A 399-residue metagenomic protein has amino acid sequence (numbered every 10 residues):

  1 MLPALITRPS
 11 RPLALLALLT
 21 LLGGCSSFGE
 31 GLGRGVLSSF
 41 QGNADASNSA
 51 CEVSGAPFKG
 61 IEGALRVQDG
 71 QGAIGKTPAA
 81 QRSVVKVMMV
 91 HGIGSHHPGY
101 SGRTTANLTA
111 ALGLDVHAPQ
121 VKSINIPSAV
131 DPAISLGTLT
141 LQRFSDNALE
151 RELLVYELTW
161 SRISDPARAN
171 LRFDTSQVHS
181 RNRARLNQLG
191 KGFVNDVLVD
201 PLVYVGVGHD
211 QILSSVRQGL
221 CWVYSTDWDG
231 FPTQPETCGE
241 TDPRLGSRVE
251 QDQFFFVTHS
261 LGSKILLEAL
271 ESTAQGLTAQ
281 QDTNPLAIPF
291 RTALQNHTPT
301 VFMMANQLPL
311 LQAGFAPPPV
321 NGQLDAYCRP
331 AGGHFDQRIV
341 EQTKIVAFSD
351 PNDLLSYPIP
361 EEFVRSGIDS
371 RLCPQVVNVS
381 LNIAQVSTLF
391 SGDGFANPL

Functional and structural regions predicted by a protein language model:
L2-A14: Bacterial N-terminal signal peptides that target proteins for export
L21-G24: C-terminal motif of bacterial Sec signal peptides marking the signal peptidase cleavage site
S26-R34, S38, V85-A110, G206 (+2 more regions): Serine-dependent carboxylesterase/thioesterase catalytic core of lipase-like alpha/beta-hydrolase/SGNH enzymes
F28-G63, S83, V90-P98, I124 (+2 more regions): Active-site catalytic motif of lipid deacylating hydrolases and related acyltransferases
G42-G60, L65-G72, D115-Q142, S225-G246 (+6 more regions): Surface-exposed intrinsically disordered loops and tails
A46-S47, E52, K59, G92-G94 (+9 more regions): Lipolytic serine-hydrolase domain surface
G75, S83-V90, H97-T140: General structural concept
G102-D115, F173-R181, E271-Q275, F363-G367: Amphipathic alpha-helical scaffolding segments
